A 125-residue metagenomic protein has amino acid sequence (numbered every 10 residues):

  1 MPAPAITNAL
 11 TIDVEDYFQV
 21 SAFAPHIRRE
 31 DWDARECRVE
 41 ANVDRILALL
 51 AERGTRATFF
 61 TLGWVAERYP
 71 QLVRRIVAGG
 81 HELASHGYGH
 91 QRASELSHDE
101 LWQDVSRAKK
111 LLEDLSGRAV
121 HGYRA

Functional and structural regions predicted by a protein language model:
M1-R124: Catalytic alpha-helical scaffold of carbohydrate-active enzymes acting on polysaccharides/glycoconjugates
